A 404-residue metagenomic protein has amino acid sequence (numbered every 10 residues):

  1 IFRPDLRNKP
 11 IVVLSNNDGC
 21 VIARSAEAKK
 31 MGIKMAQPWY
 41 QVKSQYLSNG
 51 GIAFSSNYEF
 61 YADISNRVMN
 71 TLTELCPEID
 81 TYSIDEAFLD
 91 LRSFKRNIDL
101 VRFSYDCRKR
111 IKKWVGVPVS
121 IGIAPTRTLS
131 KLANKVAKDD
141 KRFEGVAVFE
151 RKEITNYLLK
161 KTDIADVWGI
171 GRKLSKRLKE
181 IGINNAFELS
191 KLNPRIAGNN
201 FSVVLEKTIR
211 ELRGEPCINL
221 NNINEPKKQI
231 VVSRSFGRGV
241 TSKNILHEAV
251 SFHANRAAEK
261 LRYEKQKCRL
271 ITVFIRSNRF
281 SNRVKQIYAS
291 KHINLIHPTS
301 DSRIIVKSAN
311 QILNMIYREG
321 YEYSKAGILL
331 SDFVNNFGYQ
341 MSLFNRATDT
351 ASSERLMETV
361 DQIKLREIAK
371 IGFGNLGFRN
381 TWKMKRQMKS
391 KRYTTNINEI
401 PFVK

Functional and structural regions predicted by a protein language model:
I1-R210, T350-K404: Gly/Gly-Pro- and Ser/Thr-rich, intrinsically disordered tail segments characteristic of DNA damage-repair and tolerance
K30, D166, K176-E322, G338: DNA-contacting surface of Y-family translesion DNA polymerases
A87-S93, A289-I296, Y339-N345: Short, hydrophobic beta-strand segments
N97, L129, S281, N336-G338: Residue-level signal for secondary-structure boundary sites
P125-T128, E211-E215, K267-N278, Y323-V334 (+1 more regions): A glycine-rich phosphate-binding loop feature that marks nucleotide/adenosyl-phosphate handling sites
Q286-I287, M341, N375-L376: Composition- and surface-driven signal marking solvent-exposed, interaction-prone regions in large proteins
I304, N310-R366, K370: C-terminal hydrophobic structural anchor segments that stabilize assembly/packing rather than catalytic chemistry
